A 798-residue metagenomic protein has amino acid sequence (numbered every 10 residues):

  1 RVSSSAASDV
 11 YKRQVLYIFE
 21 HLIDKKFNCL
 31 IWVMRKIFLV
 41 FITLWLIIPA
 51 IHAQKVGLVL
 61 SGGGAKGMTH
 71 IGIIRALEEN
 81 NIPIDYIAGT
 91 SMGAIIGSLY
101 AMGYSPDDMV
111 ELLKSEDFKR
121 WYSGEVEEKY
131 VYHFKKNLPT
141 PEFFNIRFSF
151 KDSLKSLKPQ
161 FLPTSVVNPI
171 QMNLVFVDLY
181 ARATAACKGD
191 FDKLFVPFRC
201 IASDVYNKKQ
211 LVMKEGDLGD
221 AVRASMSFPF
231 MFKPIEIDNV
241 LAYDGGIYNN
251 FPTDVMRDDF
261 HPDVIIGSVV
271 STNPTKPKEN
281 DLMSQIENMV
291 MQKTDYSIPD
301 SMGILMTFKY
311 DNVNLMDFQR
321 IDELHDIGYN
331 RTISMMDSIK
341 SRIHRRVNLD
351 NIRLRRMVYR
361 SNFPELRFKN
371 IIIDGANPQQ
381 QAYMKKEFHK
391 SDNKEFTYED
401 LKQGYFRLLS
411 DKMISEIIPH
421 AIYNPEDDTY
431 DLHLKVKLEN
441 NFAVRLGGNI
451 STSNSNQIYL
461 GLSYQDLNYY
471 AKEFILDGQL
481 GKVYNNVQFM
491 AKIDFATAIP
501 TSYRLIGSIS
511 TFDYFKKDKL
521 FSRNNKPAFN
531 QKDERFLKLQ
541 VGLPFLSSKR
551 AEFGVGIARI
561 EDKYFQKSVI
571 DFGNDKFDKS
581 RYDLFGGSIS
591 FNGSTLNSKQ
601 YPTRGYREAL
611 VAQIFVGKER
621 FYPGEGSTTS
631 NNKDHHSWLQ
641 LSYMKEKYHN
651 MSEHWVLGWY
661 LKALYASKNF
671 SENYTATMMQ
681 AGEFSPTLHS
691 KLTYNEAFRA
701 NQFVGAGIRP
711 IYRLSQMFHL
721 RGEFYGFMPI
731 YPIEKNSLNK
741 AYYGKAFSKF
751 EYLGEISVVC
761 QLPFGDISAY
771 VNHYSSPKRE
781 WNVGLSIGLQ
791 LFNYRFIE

Functional and structural regions predicted by a protein language model:
R1-Q14: Single conserved hydrophobic/aromatic residue that forms the stacking wall/gate of nucleotide- or nucleobase-binding
K25-K26, M34-I37: Positively charged n-region of N-terminal signal peptides that target proteins for export
I37-P49: Sec-dependent N-terminal signal peptides
H52-T90, S98-I417, A421-Y423, V436-N440: Patatin-like phospholipase
E399, G404, S410, E416-L596 (+6 more regions): Gram-negative/organellar outer-membrane beta-barrel architecture
L584-S715, G722: C-terminal outer-membrane beta-barrel translocator/porin domains of Gram-negative envelope proteins and their
H654, A697, N701-F703, R709-E755: Outer-membrane beta-barrel transmembrane domain signature
